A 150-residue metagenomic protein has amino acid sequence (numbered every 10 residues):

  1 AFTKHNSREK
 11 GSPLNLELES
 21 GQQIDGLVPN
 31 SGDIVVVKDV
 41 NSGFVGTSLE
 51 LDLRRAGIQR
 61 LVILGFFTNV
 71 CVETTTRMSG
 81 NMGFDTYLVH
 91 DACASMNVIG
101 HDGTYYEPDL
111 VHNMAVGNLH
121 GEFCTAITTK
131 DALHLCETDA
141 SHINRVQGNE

Functional and structural regions predicted by a protein language model:
A1-F2: Beta-propeller blade termini and top-face loops
S7-E150: Active-site-adjacent betaalpha module
